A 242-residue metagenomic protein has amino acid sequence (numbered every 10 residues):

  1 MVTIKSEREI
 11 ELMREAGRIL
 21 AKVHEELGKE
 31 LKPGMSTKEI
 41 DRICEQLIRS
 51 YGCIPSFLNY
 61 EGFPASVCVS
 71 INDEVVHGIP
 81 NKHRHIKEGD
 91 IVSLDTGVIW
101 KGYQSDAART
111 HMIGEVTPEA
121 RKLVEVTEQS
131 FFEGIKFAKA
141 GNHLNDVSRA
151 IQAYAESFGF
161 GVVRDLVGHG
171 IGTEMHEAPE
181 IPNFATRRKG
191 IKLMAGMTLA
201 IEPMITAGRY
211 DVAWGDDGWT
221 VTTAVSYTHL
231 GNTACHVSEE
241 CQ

Functional and structural regions predicted by a protein language model:
L12-K22: N-terminal glycine-rich anion-binding loops that anchor highly charged ligand groups
L20-E88, F137-H176, I191-M197, A207-W214: Active-site cores enriched in adjacent His and Asp/Glu residues with nearby glycine-rich loops that coordinate divalent
V75, G97-K101, M204-G208: Short, charged beta-turn/beta-strand-edge "cap" motif at the junction between a beta-strand and an adjacent loop
H85-R121, E128: Hydrophobic alpha-helical segments and helix pairs
I91, G97, I135, P203-M204: Short, surface-exposed secondary-structure boundary micro-motifs
T186, T206-S226: A conserved acidic, glycine/proline-rich C-terminal tail/linker
Y227-N232: Conserved small/polar residues in nucleotide/adenosyl-binding loops
